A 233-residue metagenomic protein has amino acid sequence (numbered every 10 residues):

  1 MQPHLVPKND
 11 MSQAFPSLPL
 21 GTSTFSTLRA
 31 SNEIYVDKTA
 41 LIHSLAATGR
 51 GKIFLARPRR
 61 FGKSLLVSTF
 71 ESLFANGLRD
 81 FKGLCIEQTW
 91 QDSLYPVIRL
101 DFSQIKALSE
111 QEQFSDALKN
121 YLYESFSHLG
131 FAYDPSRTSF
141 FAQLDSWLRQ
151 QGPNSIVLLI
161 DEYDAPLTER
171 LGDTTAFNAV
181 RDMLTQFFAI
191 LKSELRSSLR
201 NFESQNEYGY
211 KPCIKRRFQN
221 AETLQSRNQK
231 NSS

Functional and structural regions predicted by a protein language model:
Q2-S233: Phosphate-binding site recognition
